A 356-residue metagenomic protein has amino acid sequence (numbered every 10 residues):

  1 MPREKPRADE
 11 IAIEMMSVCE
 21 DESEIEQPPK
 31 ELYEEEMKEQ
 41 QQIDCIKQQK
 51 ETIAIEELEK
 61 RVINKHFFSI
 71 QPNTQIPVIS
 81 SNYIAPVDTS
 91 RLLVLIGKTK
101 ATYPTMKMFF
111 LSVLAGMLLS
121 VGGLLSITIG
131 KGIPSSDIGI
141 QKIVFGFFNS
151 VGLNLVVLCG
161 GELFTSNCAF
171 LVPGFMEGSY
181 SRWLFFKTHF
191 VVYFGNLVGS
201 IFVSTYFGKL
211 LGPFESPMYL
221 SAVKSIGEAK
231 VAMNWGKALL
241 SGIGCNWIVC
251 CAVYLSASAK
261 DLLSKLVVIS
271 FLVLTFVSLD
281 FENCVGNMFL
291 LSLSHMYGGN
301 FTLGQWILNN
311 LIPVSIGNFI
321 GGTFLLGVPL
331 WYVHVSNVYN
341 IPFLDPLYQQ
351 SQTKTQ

Functional and structural regions predicted by a protein language model:
P2-Q356: Alpha-helical transmembrane segments and their helix-helix packing motifs
